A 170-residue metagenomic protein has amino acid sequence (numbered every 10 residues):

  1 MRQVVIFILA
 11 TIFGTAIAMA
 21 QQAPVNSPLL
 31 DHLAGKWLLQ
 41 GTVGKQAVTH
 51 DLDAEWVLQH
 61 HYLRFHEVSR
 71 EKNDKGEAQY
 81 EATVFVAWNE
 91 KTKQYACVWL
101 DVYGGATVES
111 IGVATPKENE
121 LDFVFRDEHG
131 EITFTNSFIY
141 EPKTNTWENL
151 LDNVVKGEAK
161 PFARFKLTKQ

Functional and structural regions predicted by a protein language model:
M1-V4: Positively charged n-region of N-terminal signal peptides that target proteins for export
I6-A16: Bacterial N-terminal signal peptides
Q21-Q170: Hydrophobic small-molecule pocket/channel-lining residues, especially in calycin-type beta-barrels
